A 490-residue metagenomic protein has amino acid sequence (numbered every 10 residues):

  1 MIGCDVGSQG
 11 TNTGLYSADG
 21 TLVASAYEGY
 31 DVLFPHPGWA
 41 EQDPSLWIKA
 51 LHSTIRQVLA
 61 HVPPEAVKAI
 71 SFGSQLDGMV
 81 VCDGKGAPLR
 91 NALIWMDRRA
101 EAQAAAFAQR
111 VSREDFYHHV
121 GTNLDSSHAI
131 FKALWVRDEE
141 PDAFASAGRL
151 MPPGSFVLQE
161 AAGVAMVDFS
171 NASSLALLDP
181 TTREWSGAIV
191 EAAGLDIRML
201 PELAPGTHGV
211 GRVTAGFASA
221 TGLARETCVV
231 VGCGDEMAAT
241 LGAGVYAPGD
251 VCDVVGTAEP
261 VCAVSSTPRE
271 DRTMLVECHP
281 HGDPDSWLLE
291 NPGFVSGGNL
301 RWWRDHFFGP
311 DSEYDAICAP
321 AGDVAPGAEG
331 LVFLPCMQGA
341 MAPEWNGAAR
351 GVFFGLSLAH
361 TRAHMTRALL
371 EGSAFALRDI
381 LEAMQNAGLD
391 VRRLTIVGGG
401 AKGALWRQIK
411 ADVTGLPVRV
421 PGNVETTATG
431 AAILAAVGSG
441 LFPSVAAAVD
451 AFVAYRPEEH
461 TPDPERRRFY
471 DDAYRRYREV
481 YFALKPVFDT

Functional and structural regions predicted by a protein language model:
M1-R90, H118, S146, A215-S219 (+4 more regions): N-terminal glycine/serine-rich phosphate-binding loop of ATP-dependent small-molecule kinases, especially carbohydrate
I2-G3, E101, A108-S126, I130-M166 (+4 more regions): Active-site core segments that coordinate phosphate-bearing ligands/cofactors across diverse enzyme families
G20, D43, I70, D97 (+3 more regions): Residue-level signal for inorganic ion chemistry
A24-E28, P201, E458: Structural signal for short hydrophobic segments within the conserved structured cores of catalytic domains across
E28-Y30, P205, H281, P462: Active-site donor-binding loop signature of nucleotide-sugar glycosyltransferases
L51, A66, Q75-G78, G84-P88 (+5 more regions): Generic hydrophobic, aliphatic-rich segments that mediate packing or membrane embedding
R56-W95, N123-S127, G154, L158-D179 (+2 more regions): Short beta-strand-loop/turn "lid" adjacent to the catalytic site in phosphate-handling enzymes
H61-P64, G73, I197, V245 (+1 more regions): Alpha-helix termination/capping residues and helix-transition junctions
